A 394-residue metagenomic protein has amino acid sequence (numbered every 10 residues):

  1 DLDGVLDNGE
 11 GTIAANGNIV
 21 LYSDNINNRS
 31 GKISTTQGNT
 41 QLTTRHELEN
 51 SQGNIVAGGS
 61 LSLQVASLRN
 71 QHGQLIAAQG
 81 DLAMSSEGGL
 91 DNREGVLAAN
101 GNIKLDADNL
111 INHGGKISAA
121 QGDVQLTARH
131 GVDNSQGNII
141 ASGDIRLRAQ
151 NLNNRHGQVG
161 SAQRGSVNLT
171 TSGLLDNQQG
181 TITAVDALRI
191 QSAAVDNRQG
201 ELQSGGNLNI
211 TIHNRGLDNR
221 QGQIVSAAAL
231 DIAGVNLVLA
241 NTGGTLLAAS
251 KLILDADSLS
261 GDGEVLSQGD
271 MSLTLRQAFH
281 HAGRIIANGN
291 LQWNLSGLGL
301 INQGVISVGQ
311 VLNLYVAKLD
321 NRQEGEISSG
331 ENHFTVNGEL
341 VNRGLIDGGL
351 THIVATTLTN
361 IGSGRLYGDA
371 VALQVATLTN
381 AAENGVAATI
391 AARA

Functional and structural regions predicted by a protein language model:
D1-L2, G17-D24, G38-R45, G59-A66 (+16 more regions): Well-ordered beta-strand segments characteristic of repetitive beta-sheet solenoids
N8-A14, R29-S34, N50-V56, Q71-I76 (+15 more regions): Short, T/G/N/S-enriched strand-turn elements that build extracellular solenoid repeat scaffolds
